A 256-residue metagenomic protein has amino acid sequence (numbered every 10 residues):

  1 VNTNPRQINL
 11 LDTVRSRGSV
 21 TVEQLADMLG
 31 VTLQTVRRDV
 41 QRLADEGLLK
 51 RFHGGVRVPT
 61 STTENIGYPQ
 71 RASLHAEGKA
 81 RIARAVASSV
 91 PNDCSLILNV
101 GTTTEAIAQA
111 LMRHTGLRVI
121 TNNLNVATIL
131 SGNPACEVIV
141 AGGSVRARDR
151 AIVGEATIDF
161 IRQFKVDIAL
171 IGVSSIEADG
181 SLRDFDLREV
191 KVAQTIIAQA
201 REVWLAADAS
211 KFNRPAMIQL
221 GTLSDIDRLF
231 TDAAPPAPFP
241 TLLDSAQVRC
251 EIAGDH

Functional and structural regions predicted by a protein language model:
N2-L25, G30, Q34, D45 (+1 more regions): Conserved phosphate- and dinucleotide-binding cores of soluble alpha/beta proteins, encompassing both enzyme active
N2-V100, A108-I120, L124, S131-A135: HTH-adjacent hinge/linker in prokaryotic transcriptional regulators
T104: Conserved SAM/SAH-binding loop
